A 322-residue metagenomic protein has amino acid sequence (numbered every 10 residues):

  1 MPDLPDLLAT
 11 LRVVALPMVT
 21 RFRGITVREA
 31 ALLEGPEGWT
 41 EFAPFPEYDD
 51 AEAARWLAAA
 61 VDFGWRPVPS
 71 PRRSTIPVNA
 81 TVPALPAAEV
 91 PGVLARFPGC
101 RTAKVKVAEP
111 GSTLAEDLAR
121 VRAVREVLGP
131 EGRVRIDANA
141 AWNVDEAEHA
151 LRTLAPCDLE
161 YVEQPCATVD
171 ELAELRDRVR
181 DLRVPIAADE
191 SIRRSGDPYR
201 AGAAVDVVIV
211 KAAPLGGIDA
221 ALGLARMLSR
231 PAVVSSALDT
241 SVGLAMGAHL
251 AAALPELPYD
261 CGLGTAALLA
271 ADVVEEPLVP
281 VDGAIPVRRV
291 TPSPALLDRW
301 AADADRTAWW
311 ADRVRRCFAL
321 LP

Functional and structural regions predicted by a protein language model:
M1-A30, W39-P44, W65-P67, D239-P322: Flexible C-terminal active-site loop/helix
L16-I25, S74-V90, K106-E109, D137-V144 (+1 more regions): Active-site mouth loops of central-metabolism enzymes
V19-I76, G99: Conserved N-terminal beta1-alpha1 strand-loop-helix module at the mouth
A30-L32, E37-W39, T75-N79, C100-K104 (+7 more regions): Structural preference for beta-strand elements that scaffold enzyme active sites
E41-A51, G99-R122: Glycine-rich, proline-tolerant flexible connector loops at the mouths of alpha/beta enzymes
F42-A43, T81-P83, V107, A213 (+1 more regions): Structural motif
G64-P67, A80-R96, P110-G111, L118-A123: Short, charged beta->alpha transition segments
P110-A251, A271-V273, L278: Catalytic core of soluble alpha/beta enzymes
